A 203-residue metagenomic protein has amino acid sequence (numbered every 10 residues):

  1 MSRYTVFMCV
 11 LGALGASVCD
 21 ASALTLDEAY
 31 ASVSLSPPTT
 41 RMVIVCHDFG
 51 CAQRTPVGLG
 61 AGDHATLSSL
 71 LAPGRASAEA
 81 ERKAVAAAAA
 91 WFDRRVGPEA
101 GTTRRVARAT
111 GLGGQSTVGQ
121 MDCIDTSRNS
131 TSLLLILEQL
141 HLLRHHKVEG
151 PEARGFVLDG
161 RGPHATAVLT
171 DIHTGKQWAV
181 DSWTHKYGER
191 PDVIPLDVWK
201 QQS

Functional and structural regions predicted by a protein language model:
M1-Y4: Positively charged n-region of N-terminal signal peptides that target proteins for export
F7-S17: Bacterial N-terminal signal peptides
A21-A23: Boundary at the C-terminal end of the N-terminal hydrophobic targeting segment
H47-E79, R105-S116: Acidic/histidine-rich, surface-exposed loop or edge segments in extracytoplasmic proteins
E81-H146: Mid-length scaffold segments of soluble, non-membrane domains
L135-W199: Hydrophobic/aromatic-rich core segments of domains that either
